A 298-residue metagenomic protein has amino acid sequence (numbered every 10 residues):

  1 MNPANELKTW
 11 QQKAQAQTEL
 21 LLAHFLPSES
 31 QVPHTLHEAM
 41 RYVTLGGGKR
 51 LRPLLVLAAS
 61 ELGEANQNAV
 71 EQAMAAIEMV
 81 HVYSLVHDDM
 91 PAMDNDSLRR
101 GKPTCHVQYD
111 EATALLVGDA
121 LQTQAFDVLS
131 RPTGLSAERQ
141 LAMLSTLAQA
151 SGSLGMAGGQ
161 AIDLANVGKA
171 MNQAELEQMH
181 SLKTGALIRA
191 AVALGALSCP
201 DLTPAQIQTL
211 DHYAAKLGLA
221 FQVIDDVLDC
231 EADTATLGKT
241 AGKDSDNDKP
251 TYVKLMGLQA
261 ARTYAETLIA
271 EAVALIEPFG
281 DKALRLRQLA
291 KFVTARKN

Functional and structural regions predicted by a protein language model:
E6, A16, L20, L26-L275 (+1 more regions): Mg2+-dependent prenyl diphosphate-binding active-site environment of isoprenoid biosynthetic enzymes
